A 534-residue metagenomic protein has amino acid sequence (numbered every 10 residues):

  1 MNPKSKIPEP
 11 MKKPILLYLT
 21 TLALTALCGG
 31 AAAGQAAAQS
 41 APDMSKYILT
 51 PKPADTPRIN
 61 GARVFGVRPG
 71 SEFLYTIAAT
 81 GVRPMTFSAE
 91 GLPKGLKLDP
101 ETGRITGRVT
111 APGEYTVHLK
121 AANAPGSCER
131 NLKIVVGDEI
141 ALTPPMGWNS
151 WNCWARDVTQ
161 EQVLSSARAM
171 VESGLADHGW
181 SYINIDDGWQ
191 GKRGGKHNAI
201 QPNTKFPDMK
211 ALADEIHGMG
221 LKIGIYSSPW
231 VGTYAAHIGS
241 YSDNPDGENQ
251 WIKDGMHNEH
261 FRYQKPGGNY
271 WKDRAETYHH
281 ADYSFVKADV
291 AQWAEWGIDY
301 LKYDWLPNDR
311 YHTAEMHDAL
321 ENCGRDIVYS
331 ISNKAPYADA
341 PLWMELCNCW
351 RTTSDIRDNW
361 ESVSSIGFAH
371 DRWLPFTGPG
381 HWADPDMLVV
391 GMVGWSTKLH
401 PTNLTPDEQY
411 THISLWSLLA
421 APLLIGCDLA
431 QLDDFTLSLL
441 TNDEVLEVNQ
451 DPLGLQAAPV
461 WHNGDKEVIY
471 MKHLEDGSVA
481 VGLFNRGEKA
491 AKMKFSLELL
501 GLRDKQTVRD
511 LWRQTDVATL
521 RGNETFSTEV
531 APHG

Functional and structural regions predicted by a protein language model:
S40-A41, P57-V82: Solvent-exposed, low-complexity, repeat-rich "mucin-like" stalks and linkers
S45-Y47, G126-D138: C-terminal edge beta-strand
I77, G113-P125: A short beta-strand micro-motif common to beta-rich folds, especially ectodomain repeats
K94-P112: Strand-loop-strand motifs at the edges of beta-sheets in extracellular beta-sandwich domains
N152, S166-R310: Aromatic-lined carbohydrate-binding/catalytic grooves of carbohydrate-active enzymes
E259-P266, T277-Y278, D282, Y311 (+1 more regions): Glycan-recognition surfaces
Y410, W416-G426, H462-L502, H533: Carbohydrate-binding surface patches
L520-G534: C-terminal beta-strand-rich structural cap/linker in extracellular carbohydrate-active enzymes
